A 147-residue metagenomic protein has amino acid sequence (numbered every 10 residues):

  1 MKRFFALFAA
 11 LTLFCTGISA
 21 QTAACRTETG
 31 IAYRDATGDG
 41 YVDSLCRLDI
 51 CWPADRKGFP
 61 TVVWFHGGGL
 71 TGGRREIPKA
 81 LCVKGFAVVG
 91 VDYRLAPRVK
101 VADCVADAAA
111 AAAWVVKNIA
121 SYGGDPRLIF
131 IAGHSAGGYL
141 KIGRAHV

Functional and structural regions predicted by a protein language model:
A6-T16: Bacterial N-terminal signal peptides
Q21-R56: N-terminal cap/lid segment of alpha/beta-hydrolase-fold proteins
G58-G67: Short beta-strand element of the alpha/beta-hydrolase
R74-V91: Short amphipathic alpha-helix adjacent to the substrate-entry channel of hydrolases
K100-A120: Alpha/beta-hydrolase active-site loop
V116-I131: Gly/Ser-rich "nucleophile elbow"/oxyanion-hole loop immediately N-terminal to the catalytic nucleophile in hydrolases
G133-G143: Glycine-rich nucleophile elbow surrounding the catalytic serine of serine-hydrolase chemistry
A145-V147: Conserved small/polar residues in nucleotide/adenosyl-binding loops
